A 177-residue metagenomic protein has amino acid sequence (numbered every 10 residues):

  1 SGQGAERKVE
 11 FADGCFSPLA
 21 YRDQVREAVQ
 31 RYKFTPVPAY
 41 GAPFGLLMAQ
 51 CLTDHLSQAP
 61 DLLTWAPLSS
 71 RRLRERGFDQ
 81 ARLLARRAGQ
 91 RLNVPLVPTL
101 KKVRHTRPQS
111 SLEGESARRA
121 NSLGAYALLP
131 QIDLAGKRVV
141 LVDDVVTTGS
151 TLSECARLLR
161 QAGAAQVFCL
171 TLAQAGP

Functional and structural regions predicted by a protein language model:
S1-P177: Glycine-rich phosphate/pyrophosphate-handling loop used in enzymes and phosphotransfer proteins
